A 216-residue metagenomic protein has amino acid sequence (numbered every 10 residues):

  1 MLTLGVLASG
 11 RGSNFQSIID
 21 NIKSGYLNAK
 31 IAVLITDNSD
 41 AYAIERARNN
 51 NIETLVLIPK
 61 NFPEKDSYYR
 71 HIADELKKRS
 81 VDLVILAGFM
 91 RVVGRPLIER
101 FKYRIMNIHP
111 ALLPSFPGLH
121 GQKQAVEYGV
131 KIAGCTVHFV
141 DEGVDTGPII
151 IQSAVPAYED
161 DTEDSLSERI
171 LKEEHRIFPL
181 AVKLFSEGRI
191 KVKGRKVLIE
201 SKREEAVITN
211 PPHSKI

Functional and structural regions predicted by a protein language model:
M1-Y42, R46: N-terminal Rossmann-like dinucleotide-binding module
G5, H120, G194-I216: Internal anion-binding site segments
N21, A87-E200: Donor/substrate-binding cores of folate-linked one-carbon enzymes
A32, D82, Y103: Conserved acidic residues
T36-D37, K60-N61, K65-Y69, R79-R95: N-terminal glycine-rich "phosphate-gripper" loop used for MgATP/nucleotide binding and carboxylate activation
N50-N51, F101: Short, structured coil segments at secondary-structure junctions
L55-K60, I108: Short beta->alpha connector loops at strand-helix junctions that form conserved, small/polar/Pro-enriched
